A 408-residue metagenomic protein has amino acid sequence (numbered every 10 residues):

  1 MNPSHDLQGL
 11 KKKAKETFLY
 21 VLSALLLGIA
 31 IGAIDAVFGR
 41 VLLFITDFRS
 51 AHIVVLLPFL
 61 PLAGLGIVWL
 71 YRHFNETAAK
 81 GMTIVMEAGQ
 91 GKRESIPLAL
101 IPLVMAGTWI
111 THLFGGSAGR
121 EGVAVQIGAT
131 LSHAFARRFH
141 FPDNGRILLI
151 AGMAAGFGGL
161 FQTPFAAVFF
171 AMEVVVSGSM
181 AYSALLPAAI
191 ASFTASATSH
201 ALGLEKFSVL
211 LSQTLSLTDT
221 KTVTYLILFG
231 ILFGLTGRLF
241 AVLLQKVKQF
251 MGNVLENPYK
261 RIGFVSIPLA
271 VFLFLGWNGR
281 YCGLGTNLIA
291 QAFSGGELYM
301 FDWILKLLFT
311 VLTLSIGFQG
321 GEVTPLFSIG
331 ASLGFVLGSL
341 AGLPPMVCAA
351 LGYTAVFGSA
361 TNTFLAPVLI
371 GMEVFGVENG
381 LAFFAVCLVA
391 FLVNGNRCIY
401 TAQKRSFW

Functional and structural regions predicted by a protein language model:
M1-W408: Alpha-helical transmembrane segments and immediately membrane-proximal extracytoplasmic
